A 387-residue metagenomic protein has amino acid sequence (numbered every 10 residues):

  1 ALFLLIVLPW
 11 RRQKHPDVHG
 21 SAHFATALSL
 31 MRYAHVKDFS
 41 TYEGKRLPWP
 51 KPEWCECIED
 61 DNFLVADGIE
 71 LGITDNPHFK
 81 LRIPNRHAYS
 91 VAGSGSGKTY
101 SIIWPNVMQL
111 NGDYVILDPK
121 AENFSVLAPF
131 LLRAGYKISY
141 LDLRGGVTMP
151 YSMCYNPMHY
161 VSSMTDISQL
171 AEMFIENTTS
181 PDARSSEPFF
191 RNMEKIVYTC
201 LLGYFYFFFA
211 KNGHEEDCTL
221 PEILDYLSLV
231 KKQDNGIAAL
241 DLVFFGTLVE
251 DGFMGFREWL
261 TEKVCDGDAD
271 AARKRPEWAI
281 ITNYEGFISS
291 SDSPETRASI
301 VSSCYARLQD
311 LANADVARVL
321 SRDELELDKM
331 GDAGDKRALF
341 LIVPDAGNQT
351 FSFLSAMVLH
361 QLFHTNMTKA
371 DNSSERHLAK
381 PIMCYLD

Functional and structural regions predicted by a protein language model:
A1-S96, Y100-I103: Basic- and hydrophobic-enriched, low-structure N-terminal and domain-boundary segments that flank ATP-binding catalytic
F79-L386: P-loop NTPase motor domains
